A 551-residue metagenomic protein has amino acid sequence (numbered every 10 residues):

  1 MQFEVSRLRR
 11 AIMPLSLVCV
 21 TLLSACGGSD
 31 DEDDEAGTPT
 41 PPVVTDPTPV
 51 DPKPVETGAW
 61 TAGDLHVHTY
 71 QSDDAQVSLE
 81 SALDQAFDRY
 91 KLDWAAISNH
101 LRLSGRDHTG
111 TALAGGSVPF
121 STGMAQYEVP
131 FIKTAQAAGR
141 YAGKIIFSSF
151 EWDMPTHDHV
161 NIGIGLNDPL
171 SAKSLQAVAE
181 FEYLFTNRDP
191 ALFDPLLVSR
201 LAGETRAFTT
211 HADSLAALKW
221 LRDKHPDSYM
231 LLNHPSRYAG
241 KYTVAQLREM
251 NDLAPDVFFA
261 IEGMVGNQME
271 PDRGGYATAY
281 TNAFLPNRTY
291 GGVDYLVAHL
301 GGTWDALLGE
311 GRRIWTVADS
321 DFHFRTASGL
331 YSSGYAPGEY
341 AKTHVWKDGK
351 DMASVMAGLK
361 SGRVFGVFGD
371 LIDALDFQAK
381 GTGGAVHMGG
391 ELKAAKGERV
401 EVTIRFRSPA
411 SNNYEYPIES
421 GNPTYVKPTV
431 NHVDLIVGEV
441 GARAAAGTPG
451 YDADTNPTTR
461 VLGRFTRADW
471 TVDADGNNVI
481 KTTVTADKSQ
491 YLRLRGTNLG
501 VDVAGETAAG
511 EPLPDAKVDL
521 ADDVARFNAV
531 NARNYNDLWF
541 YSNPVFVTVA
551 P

Functional and structural regions predicted by a protein language model:
F3-D30: Gram-negative bacterial Sec-dependent N-terminal signal peptides
V20-T57: Bacterial Sec-dependent N-terminal signal peptides
A36, L101-R102, N167-A177, G263-G274 (+1 more regions): Short, solvent-exposed beta-strand-terminating loops
D46-W60, H68, S72, L79-A82 (+3 more regions): C-terminal functional module detector
P49, K53-Y242, A298-H299, D319 (+3 more regions): A metal-dependent hydrolase metal-coordination microenvironment
A82-D88, Q136-A138, L247-D256, V484: Short amphipathic alpha-helices and their capping/turn segments at secondary-structure boundaries
M124, N167-L184, L247-Q268, A336-A353: Acidic, His- and aromatic-enriched active-site or binding-groove loops in soluble protein domains that engage sugars
F193-G334, P428-T455: Domain-core and long-helix interface of multi-subunit machines
